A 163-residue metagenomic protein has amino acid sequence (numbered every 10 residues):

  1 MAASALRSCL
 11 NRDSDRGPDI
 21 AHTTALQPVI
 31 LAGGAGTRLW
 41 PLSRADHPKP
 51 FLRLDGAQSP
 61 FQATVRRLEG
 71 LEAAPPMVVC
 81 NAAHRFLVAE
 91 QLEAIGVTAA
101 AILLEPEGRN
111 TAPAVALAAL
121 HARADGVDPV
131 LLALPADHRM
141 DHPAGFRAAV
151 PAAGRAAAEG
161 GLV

Functional and structural regions predicted by a protein language model:
A2-C9, D13-I30, T37-P41, A45 (+1 more regions): Conserved N-terminal catalytic core of the sugar/cofactor nucleotidyltransferase
G154-A158: Substrate-engagement module of ASCE P-loop NTPases
E159-V163: A short, conserved acidic/glycine-rich loop-to-beta-strand motif that forms the donor nucleotide-sugar/metal
